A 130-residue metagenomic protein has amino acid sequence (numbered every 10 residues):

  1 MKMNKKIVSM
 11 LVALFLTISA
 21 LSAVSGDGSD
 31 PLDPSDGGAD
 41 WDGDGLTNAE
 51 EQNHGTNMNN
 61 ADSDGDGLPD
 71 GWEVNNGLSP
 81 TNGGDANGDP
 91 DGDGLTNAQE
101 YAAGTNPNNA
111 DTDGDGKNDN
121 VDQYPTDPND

Functional and structural regions predicted by a protein language model:
M1-G28: Secretory targeting signatures
V24-D130: Extracellular calcium-associated, cysteine-rich motifs in secreted modular proteins
